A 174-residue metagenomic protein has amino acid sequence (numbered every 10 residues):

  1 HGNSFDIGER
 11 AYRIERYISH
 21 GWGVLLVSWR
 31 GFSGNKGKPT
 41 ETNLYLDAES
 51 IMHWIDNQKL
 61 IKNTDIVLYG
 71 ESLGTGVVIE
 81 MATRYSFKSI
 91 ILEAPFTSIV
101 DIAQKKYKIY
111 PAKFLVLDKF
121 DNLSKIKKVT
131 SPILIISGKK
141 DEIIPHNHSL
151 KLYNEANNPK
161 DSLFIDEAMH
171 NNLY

Functional and structural regions predicted by a protein language model:
H1-W54, Q58, T64, E71 (+1 more regions): Membrane-embedded segments
S4, K140-I144, H170-N172: Acidic catalytic loop of the alpha/beta-hydrolase fold
R13, N122, S131, P145-N154: Short alpha-helix in the alpha/beta-hydrolase fold that links the catalytic acid
W29, P95, I165-E167: Active-site loop/turn elements of alpha/beta-hydrolase fold enzymes, especially the short glycine-/histidine-rich
W54-I109: Primarily recognizes the serine-hydrolase "nucleophile elbow" in alpha/beta-hydrolase and SGNH/GDSL folds
P111-K125, T130-S131: Active-site nucleophile elbow and catalytic-triad environment of alpha/beta-hydrolase enzymes
K128-T130, L134-D141: Short beta-strand/loop motif that positions the catalytic acidic residue of the alpha/beta-hydrolase fold
L150-N171: Catalytic histidine neighborhood in serine/cysteine hydrolases with alpha/beta-hydrolase-type architecture
